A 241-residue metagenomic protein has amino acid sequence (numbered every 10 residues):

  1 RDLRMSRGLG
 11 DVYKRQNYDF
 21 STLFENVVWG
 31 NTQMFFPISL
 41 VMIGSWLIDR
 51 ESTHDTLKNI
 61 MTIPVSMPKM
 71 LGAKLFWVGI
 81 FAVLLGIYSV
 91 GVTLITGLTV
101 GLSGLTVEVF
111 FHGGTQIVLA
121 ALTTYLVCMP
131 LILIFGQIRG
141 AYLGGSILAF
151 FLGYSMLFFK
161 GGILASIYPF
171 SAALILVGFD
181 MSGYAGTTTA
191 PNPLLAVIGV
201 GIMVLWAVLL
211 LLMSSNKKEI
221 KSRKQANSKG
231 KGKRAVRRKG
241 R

Functional and structural regions predicted by a protein language model:
R1, M70, F76-S89, G145-G161: Hydrophobic alpha-helical membrane-insertion segments
R7, D11-F35, S39, G72-Q137 (+2 more regions): Secretory targeting signals
D11-D19, S45, S52, N59: Long, highly hydrophobic alpha-helical transmembrane signal-anchor segments
D11-F24, S146-K231: Terminal transmembrane helical anchor/hairpin motif
P37-S52, L57, C128-L143, I202-K218: Transmembrane alpha-helical segments in integral membrane proteins
G44, L85, S89, T93 (+3 more regions): Structural signal for membrane-spanning alpha-helices in multi-pass inner-membrane proteins, emphasizing helix cores
L47-G79: Helix-loop-helix units of permease transmembrane domains in multi-pass membrane transporters, especially ABC
S228-R241: Intrinsically disordered, Lys/Arg-rich low-complexity segments
